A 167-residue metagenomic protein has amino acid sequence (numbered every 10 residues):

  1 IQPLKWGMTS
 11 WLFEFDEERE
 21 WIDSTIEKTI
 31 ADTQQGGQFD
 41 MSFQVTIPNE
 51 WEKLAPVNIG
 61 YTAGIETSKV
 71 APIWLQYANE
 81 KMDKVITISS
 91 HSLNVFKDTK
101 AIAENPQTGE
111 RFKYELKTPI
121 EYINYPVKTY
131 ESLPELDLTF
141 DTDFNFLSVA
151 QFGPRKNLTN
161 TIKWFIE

Functional and structural regions predicted by a protein language model:
I1, F165-E167: Short, intrinsically disordered, charge-balanced linker/junction segments flanking boundaries in proteins
Q2-K5, N124: Residue-level recognition of beta-strand->loop/alpha-helix junctions
G7-D98: Extended catalytic core of nucleotide-activated donor transferases of GT-like folds
T29-I30, Y130, E135-F146: Donor nucleotide-activated moiety binding/catalytic core segment of transferases that use nucleotide-activated donors
Y61-T62, I88, I123-P126, F146-F152: Short hydrophobic "strand-cap" motifs at the C-terminus of beta-strands
D83-S132: Donor nucleotide-sugar binding/catalytic pocket of nucleotide-sugar-dependent glycosyltransferases
T129, K156-N157: Serine-hydrolase-like catalytic core of hydrolytic proteins
L138-K156, I162-F165: Conserved donor-binding/catalytic core segment of Leloir-type glycosyltransferases
